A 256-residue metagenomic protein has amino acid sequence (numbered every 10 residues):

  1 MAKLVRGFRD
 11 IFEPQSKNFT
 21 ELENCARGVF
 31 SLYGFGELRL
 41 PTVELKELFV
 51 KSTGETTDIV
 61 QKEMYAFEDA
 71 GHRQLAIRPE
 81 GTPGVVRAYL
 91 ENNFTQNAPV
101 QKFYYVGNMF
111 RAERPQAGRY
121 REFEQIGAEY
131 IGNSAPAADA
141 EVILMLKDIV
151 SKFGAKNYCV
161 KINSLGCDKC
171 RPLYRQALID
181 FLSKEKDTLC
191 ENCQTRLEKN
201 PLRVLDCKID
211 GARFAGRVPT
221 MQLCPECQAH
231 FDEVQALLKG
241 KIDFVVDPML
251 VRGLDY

Functional and structural regions predicted by a protein language model:
M1-S16, T195: Auxiliary tRNA-acceptor-end handling modules of aminoacyl-tRNA synthetases
Q15-F35, E44-L45, K62, D69-H72 (+2 more regions): Positively charged, Gly/Ser-enriched RNA/tRNA-binding surfaces
L48-Q61: Glycine-rich loop at the start of a catalytic domain that most often binds anionic cofactors/ligands
V50-T53, P115-R121, R171-R175, Y256: Short acidic, glycine/serine/threonine-rich loops at helix termini
V60-A70, Q176-D206: Acidic, His- and aromatic-enriched active-site or binding-groove loops in soluble protein domains that engage sugars
I162-Q176: Short, conserved secondary-structure transition motifs
